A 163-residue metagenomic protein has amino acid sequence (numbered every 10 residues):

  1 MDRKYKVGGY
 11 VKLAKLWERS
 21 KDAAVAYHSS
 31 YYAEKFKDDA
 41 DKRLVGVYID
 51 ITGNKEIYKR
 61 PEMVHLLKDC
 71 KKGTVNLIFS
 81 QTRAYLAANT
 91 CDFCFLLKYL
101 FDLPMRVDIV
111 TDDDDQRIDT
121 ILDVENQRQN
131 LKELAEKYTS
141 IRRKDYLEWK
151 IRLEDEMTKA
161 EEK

Functional and structural regions predicted by a protein language model:
M1-D155: Short, structured surface patches at the beginning of a domain
E154-K163: Amphipathic alpha-helical coiled-coil segments
